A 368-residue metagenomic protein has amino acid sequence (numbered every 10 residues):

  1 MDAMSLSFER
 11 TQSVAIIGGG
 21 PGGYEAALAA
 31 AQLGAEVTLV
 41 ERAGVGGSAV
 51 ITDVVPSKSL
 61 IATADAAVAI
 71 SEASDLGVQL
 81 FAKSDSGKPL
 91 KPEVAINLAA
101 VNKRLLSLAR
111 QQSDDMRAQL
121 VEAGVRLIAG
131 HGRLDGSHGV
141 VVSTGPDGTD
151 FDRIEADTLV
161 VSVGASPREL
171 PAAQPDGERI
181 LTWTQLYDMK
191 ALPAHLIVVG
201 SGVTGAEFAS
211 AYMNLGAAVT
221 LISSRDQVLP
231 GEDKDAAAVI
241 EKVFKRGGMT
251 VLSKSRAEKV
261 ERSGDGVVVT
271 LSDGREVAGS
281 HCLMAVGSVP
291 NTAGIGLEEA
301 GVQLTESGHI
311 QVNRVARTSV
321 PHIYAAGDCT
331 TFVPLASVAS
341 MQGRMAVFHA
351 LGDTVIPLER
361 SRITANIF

Functional and structural regions predicted by a protein language model:
D2-Q12, L28-A35, V40-L192, R225-L229 (+5 more regions): Glycine-rich flavin
L6-G20, L192-G202: Beta1/beta-strand and adjacent pyrophosphate-binding region of the FAD-binding site in flavoprotein oxidoreductases
S13-T38, A206-M213: N-terminal Rossmann-like FAD-binding beta1-loop-alpha1 element of flavoenzymes
A15-I17, G132, R153-G164, V198-V199 (+1 more regions): Short hydrophobic core segments
G18-G23, G164, G200-G205, G287 (+2 more regions): Conserved phosphate-binding and hydrolysis motifs of nucleotide-dependent enzymes
V54, V161-A218, I222, E298-A300 (+2 more regions): Glycine-rich dinucleotide-binding loop and its adjacent helix/turn
H131-R133, G202, R256: Conserved acidic residues
G177-L192, E276, H281-P357: FAD-site-proximal beta/loop scaffold in flavoenzymes
